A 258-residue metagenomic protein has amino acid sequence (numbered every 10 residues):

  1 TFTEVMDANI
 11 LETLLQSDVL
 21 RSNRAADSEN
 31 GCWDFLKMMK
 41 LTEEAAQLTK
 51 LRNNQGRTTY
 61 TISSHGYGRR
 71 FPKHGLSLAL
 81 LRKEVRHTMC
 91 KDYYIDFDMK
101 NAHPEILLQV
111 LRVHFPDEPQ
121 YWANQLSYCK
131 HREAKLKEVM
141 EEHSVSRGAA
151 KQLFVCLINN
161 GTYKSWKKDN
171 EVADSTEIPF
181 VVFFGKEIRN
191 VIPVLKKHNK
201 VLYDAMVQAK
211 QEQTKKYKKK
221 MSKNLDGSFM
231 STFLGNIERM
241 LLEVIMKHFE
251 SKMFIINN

Functional and structural regions predicted by a protein language model:
T1-V145, I255-N258: Acidic, glycine-rich two-metal-ion catalytic cores of nucleic acid-processing enzymes
E44-N53, T214-D226: Charged, low-complexity, helix/coiled-coil-prone segments
I62-H65, D226, M230-F233: A generic short-segment signal for beta-strand/edge and adjacent turn/coil regions
R69, I178-V182, K252: Short non-domain terminal segments
G75-N224: Helical catalytic core of nucleic-acid polymerases
Q213-T214, G227-M230, H248: Extended, amphipathic alpha-helical scaffolds
F229-E243: Conserved pre-motif C helix in the palm subdomain of viral-like polymerases
M240-N258: Active-site palm subdomain of RNA-directed nucleic acid polymerases
